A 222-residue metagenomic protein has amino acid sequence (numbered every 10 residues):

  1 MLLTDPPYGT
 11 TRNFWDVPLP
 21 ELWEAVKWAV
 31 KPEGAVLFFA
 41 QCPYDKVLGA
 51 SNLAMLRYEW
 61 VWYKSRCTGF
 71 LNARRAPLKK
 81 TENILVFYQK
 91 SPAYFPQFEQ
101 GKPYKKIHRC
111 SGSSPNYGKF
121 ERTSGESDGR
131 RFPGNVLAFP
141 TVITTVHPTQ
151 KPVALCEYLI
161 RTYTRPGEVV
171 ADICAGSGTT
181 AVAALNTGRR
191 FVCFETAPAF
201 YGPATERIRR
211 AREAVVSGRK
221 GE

Functional and structural regions predicted by a protein language model:
M1-P203: Core catalytic lobe of class I
P203-A204, G221: Charge-dense, low-complexity polyampholytic segments
R210-E222: S-adenosyl-L-methionine
